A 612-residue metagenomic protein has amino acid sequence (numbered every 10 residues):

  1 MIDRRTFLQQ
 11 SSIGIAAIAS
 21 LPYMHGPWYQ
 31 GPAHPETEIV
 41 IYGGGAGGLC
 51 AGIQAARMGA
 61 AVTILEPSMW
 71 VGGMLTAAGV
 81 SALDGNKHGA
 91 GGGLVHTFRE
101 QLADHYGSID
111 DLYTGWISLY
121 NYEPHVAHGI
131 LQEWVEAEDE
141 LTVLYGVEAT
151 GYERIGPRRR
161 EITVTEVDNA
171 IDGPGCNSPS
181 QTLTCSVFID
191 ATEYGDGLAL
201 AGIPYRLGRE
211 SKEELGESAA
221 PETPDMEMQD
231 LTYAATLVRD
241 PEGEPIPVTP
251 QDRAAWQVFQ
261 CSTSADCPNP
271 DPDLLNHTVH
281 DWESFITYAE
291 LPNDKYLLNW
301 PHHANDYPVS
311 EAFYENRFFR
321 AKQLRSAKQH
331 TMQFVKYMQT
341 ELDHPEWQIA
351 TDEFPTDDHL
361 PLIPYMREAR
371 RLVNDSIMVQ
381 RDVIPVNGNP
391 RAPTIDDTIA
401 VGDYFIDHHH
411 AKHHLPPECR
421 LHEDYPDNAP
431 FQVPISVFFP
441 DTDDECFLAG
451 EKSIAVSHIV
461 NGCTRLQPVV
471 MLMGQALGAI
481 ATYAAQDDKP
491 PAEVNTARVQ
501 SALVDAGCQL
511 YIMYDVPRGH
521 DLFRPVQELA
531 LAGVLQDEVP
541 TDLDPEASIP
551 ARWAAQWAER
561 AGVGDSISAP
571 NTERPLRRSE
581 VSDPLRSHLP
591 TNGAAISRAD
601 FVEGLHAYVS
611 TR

Functional and structural regions predicted by a protein language model:
M1, L21-A46, A56-R57: C-terminal segment of N-terminal export signals and the immediately downstream linker at the start of the mature
T6-P27: N-terminal export signals
E36-E38, M58-A61, D139-T142, Q181 (+2 more regions): Loop/turn elements at helix/coil->beta-strand transitions in domains of secreted/extracellular proteins
A60-A61, E66-G151, I155, Q229-A235: Conserved N-terminal/central alpha/beta ligand/cofactor-binding core
E66, H520-A532, V539-S610: Short, solvent-exposed alpha-helical surface patches in non-cytosolic proteins
L94, A127, L131, E193-G197 (+7 more regions): Stable alpha-helical elements in mature extracytoplasmic
R158-E161, T165-V187, A191-L503: Flavin (FAD/FMN)-binding glycine-rich loop and adjacent Rossmann-like elements that form
A497-Y511, H520-R524, E528-V534: Catalytic cores of secreted or luminal carbohydrate-active enzymes
